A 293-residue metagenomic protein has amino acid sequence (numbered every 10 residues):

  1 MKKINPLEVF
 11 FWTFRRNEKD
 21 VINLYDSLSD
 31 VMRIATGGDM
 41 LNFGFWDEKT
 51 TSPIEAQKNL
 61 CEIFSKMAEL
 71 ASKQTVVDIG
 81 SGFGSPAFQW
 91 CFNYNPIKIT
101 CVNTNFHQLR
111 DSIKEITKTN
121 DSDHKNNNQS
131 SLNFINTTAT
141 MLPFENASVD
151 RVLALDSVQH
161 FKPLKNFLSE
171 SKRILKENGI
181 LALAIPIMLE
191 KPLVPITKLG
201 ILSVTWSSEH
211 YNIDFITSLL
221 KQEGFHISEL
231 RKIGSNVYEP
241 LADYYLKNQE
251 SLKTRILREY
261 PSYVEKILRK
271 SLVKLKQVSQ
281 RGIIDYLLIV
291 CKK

Functional and structural regions predicted by a protein language model:
M1-I34: N-terminal auxiliary segments of SAM/dcSAM-dependent transferases
I22-M67: Class I SAM-dependent transferase core
T75-M141: Class I SAM-dependent methyltransferase SAM/SAH-binding core
T140-V152: A short acidic, Gly/Pro-enriched loop at the edge of an enzyme's catalytic core that lines a small-molecule cofactor
K165-I180: A short glycine-rich, Lys/Arg-flanked "PGG" loop and its adjoining helix->strand segment in the class I
P186-S207: Short, glycine-/aromatic-enriched active-site segment of Class I SAM-dependent methyltransferases
S208-G224: Short alpha-helix
R231-K293: Conserved Class I S-adenosyl-L-methionine
